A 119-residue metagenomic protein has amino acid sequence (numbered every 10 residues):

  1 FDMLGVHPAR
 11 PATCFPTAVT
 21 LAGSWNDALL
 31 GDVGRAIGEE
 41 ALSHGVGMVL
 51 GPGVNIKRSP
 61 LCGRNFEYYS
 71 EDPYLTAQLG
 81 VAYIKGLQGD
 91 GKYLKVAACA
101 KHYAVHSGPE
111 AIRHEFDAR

Functional and structural regions predicted by a protein language model:
F1-R119: Glycoside hydrolase catalytic-domain context in secreted enzymes
